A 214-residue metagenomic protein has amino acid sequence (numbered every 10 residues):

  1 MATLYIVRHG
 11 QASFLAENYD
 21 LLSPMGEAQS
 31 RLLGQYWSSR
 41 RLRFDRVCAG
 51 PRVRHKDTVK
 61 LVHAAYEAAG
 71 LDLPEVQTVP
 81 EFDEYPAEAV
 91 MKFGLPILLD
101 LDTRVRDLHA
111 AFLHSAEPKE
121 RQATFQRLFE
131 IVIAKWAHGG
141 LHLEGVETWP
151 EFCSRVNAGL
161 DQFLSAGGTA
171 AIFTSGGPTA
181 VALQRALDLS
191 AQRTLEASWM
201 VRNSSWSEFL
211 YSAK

Functional and structural regions predicted by a protein language model:
T3, G10-A64, E147-C153: Loop-to-helix element that buttresses phosphate recognition and phosphoryl-transfer chemistry
L4, F163, G168-T174: Generic beta-sheet signal
G10, G176-G177: Active-site metal-binding loops of divalent metal-dependent hydrolases
N18-Y19, A87-F93, Q184-R185: Short aromatic-enriched loop/helix-cap "lid" or pocket-rim segments at secondary-structure transitions that line
Q35-Q126: Phosphate-coordination/substrate-recognition cap region in phosphate-metabolizing enzymes
R54, P178-T179: Alpha-helix capping/helix-boundary segments
L113-A158: Alpha-helix-centered segments that form part of catalytic cores
S190-A213: Domain-level recognition of soluble alpha/beta enzyme cores, biased toward histidine phosphatases/phosphomutases
